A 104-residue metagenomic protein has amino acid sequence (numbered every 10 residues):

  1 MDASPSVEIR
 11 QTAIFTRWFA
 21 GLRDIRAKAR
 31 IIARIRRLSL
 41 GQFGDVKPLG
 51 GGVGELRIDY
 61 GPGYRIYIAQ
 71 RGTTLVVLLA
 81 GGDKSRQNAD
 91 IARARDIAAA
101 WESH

Functional and structural regions predicted by a protein language model:
M1-E8, R17, K28, F43 (+2 more regions): Enriched for short, Lys/Arg-rich terminal
T12: PIN/NYN-family metal-dependent endoribonuclease catalytic core
A33-Y60: A short, surface-exposed loop/turn module that caps and links secondary-structure elements
